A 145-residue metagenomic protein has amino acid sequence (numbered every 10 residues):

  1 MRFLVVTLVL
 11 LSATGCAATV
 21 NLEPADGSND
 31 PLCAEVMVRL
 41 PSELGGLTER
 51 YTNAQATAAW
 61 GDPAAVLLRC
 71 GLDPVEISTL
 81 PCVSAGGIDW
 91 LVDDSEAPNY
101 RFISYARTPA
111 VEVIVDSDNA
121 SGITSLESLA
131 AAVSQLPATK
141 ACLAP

Functional and structural regions predicted by a protein language model:
M1-L4: Bacterial N-terminal signal peptides that target proteins for export
S12-G15: C-terminal motif of bacterial Sec signal peptides marking the signal peptidase cleavage site
A17, L32-A34, R69-G71, P81-V83 (+1 more regions): Sequence contexts marking disulfide-bonded cysteines in secreted/extracellular proteins
A18-V20, V113: A short small-residue
L22-G71: N-terminal secretory signal peptides
T79-P145: Extracytosolic low-complexity repeat regions of secreted or lipid-anchored proteins
